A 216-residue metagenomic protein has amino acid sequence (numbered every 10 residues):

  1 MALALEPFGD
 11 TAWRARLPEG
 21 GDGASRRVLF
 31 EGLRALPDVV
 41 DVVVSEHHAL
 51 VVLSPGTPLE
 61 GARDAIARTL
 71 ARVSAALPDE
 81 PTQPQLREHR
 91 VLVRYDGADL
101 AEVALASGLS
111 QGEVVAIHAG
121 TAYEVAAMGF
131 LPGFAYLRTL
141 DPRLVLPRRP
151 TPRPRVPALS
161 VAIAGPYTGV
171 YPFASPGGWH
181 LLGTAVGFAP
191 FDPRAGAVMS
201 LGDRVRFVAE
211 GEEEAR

Functional and structural regions predicted by a protein language model:
M1-R216: Glycine-rich active-site loops that engage anionic ligands at enzyme catalytic sites
